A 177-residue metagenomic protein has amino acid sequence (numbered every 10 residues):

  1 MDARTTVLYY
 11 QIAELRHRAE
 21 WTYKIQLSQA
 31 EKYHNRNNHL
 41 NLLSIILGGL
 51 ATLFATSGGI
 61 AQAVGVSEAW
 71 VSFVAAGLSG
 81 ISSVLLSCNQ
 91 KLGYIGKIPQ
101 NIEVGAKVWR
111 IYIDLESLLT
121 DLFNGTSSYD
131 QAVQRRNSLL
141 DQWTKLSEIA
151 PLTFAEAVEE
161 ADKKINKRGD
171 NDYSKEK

Functional and structural regions predicted by a protein language model:
M1-I46, V71, S87-K177: Conserved non-transmembrane functional hotspots
L43-L53, V74-L85: Lipid-exposed faces of alpha-helical membrane segments in multi-pass integral membrane proteins
L47-G65: Juxtamembrane "helix exit" motif at the C-terminal ends of alpha-helical transmembrane segments in multi-pass membrane
G59-I60, V66, T126, D170: Intrinsically disordered, low-complexity regions
V64-L78: Hydrophobic alpha-helical transmembrane segments
